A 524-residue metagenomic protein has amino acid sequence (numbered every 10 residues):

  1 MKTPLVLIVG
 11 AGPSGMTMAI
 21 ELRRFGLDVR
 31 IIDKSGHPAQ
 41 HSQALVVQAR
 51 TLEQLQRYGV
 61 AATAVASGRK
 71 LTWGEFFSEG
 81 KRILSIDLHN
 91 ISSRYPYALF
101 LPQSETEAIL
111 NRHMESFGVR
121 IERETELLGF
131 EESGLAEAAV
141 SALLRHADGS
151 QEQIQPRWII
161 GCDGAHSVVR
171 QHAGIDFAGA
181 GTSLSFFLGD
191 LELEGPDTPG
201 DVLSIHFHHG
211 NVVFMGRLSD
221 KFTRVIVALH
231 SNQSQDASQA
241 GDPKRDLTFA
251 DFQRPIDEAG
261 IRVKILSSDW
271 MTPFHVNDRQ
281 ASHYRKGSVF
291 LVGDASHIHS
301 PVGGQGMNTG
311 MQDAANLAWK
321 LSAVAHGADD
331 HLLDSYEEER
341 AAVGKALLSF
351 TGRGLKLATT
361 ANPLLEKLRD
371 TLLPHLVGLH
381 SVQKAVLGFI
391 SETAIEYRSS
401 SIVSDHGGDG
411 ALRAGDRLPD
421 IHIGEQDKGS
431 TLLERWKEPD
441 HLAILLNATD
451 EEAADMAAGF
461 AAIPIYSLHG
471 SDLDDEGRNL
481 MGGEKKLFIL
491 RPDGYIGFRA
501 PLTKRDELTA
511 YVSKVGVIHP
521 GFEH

Functional and structural regions predicted by a protein language model:
M1-L5, V9, R24-F25, K81 (+6 more regions): Helical substrate-recognition/capping region of FAD-dependent monooxygenase/halogenase enzymes
P4, D148-W158: Core beta-strand elements of the Rossmann-like FAD/NAD(P) dinucleotide-binding domain in flavoenzyme oxidoreductases
G15-M16: N-terminal Rossmann-fold NAD(P) dinucleotide-binding loop
R23-Q43: Glycine-rich FAD pyrophosphate-binding loop
Q40-F117, G216: Active-site-adjacent segment of FAD-dependent monooxygenases/related oxidoreductases
S67, S238, D242-T309, A341-V343 (+1 more regions): FAD/FMN-dependent oxidoreductases across multiple families
R112, V119, W158, C162-V276: Conserved FAD-binding catalytic core of PHBH/FMO-like flavoproteins
R123-V140: A conserved short coil-to-beta-strand element within the FAD-binding core of flavoproteins
